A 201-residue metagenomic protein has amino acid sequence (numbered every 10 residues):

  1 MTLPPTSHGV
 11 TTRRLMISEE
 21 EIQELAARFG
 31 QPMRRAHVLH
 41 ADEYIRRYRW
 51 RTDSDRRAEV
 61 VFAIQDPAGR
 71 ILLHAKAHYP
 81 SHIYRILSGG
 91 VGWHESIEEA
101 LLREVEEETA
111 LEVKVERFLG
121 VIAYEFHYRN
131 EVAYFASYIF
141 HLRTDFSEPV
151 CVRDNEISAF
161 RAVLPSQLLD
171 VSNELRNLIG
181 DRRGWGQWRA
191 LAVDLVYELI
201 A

Functional and structural regions predicted by a protein language model:
T2-I17, Y84, D154-A201: Nudix hydrolase/Nudix homology domain
T2-P32, E98-E99, E108-V115: Short N-terminal secondary-structure initiator segments
T12-V61: Acidic, metal-coordinating catalytic segment for phosphate/diphosphate chemistry, firing primarily on the Nudix
S54, S81-H82, I122-H127: Short, solvent-exposed loop/turn segments at secondary-structure junctions
D55-E59, D66, Y79-S81, I86 (+1 more regions): Short connector loops at helix/strand junctions that flank enzyme active sites, especially segments positioning acidic
D66-E107: Conserved Nudix-box catalytic region and its N-terminal flanking loop in Nudix hydrolases and closely related
V91-K114, A123-L178: Unchanged
